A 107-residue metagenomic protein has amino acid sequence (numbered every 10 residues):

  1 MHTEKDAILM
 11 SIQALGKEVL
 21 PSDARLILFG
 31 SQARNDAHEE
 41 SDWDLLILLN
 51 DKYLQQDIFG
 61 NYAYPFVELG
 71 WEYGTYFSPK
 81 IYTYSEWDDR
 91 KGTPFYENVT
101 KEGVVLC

Functional and structural regions predicted by a protein language model:
M1-I27, A33-E39, L49-C107: Catalytic core of pol beta-like nucleotidyltransferases
S41-W43: Short, conserved active-site loops that position catalytic residues or coordinate cofactors/metal ions across diverse
